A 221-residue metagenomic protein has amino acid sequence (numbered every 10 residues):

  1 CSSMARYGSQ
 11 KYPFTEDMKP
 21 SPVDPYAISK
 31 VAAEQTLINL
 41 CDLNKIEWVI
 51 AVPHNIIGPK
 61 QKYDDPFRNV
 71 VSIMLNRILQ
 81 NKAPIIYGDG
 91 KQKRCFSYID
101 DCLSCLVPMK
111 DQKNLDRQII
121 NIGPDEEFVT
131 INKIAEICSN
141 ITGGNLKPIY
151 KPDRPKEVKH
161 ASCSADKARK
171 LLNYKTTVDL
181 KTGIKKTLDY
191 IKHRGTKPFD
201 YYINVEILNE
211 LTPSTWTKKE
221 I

Functional and structural regions predicted by a protein language model:
A5-I50, N55-I57, K62, P66-F67: Catalytic helix-loop patch of NAD(P)-dependent Rossmann-fold dehydrogenases
Q10, V31, N44, I56-S72 (+7 more regions): Glycine/proline-rich active-site loop of Rossmann-fold NAD(P)-dependent oxidoreductases
D24, D65, N69, R94-D100 (+4 more regions): Residue-level signal for the nucleotide or nucleotide-sugar donor/cofactor binding architecture
V70, V129-T142, G183-T187: PAPS/PAP-binding and catalytic site of the sulfotransferase fold
D89, R117-N121, N132-A135, G143-H160 (+2 more regions): C-terminal "lid/loop" region of Rossmann-like NAD(P)-dependent oxidoreductases
D101-C102, L106, I122, I134 (+2 more regions): Non-catalytic, hydrophobic alpha-helical segments
K167-I203: A contiguous, mid-protein "functional segment" used to position or interact with cofactors/ions or partner subunits
